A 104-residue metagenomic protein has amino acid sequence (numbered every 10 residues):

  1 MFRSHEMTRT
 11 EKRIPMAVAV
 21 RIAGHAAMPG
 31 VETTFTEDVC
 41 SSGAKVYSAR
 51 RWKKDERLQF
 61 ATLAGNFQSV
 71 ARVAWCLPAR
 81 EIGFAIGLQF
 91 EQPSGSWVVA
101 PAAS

Functional and structural regions predicted by a protein language model:
M1-S104: Structured alpha-helical
